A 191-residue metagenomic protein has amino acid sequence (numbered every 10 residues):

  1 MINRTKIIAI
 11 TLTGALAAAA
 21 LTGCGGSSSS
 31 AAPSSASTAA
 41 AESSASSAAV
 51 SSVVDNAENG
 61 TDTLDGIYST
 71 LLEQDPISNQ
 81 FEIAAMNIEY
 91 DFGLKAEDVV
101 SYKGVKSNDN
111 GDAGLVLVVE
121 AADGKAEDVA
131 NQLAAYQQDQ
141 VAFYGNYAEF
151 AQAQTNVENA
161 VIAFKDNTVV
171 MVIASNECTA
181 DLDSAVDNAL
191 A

Functional and structural regions predicted by a protein language model:
M1-I10: Bacterial Sec-dependent N-terminal signal peptides
K6-I7, A20-A40: Bacterial lipoprotein signal-peptidase II cleavage site
T11-A20: Bacterial N-terminal signal peptides
A39-F81: N-terminal low-complexity, Pro/Thr/Ser-rich intrinsically disordered segments that act as propeptides or flexible
S78-G111, D128-V129, E158: Short, compositionally biased low-complexity segments enriched in polar/charged residues
D112-D123: A short acidic-to-branched-hydrophobic micro-motif
A126, A130-K165: Short Gly/Thr-rich strand-loop-strand
Q152-A191: A short, solvent-exposed beta-edge/loop patch
